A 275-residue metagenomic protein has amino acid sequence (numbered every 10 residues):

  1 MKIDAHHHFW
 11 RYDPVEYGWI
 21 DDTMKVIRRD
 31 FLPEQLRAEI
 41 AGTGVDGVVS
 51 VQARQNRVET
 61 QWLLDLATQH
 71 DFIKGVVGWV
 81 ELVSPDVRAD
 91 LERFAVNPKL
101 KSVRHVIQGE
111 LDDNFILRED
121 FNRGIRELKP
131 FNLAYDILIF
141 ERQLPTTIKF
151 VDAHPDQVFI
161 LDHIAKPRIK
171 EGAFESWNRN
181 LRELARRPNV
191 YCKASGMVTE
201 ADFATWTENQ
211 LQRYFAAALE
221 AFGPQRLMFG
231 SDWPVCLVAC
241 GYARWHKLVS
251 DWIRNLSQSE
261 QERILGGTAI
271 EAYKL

Functional and structural regions predicted by a protein language model:
M1-I3, V26-G47, A217, A221-M228 (+1 more regions): Mid-to-C-terminal alpha-helical segments outside catalytic/metal-binding sites
M1-W19: Replace "His-x-His-based motif
H6, V48, L63, V76 (+7 more regions): Conserved, mostly hydrophobic/aromatic
H8, R54, A165, M197-V198 (+1 more regions): Catalytic metal-binding/acid-base residues of hydrolase active sites
D21-R29, E34-Q55, I73-E81, K101-H105 (+1 more regions): Divalent metal-dependent hydrolysis catalytic cores, especially in the metallo-beta-lactamase
Q35-I40, E59-L66, V87-F94, D120-E127 (+4 more regions): A general structural detector for well-ordered alpha-helical segments in enzyme core domains, enriched
N56-R142, K149-D152, K193-M197, A204-T205: Active-site gating/metal-coordination segments in enzymes
F115-M228: Catalytic pocket-lining loop regions of alpha/beta-barrel enzymes, especially the amidohydrolase/enolase/GH5 lineages
